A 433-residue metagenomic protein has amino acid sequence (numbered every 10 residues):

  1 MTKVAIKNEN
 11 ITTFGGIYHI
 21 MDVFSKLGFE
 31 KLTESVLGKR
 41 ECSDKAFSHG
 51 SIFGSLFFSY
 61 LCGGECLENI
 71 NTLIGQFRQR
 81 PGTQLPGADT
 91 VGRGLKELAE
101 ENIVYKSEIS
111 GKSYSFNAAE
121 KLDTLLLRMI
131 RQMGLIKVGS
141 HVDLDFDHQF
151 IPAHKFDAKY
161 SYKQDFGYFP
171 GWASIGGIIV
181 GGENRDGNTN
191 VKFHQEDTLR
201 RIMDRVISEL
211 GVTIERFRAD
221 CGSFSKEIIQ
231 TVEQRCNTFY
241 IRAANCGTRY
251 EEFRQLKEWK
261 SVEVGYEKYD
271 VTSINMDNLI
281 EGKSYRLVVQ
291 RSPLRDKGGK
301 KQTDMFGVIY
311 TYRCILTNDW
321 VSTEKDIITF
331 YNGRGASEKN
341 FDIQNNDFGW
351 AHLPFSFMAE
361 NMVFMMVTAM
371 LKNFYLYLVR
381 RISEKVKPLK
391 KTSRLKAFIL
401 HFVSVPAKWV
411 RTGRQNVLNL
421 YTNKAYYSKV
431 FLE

Functional and structural regions predicted by a protein language model:
M1-D165, P170-N190, H194-E209, S404-E433: Dynamic "connector" segments at or just before major functional cores
T2, Y240-N346, L432: An anionic, glycine-rich sequence signature occurring as long contiguous blocks
V23, I70, E263, E324-M358 (+3 more regions): Short amphipathic alpha-helical "interface-anchor" segments enriched in bulky aromatics
V23, S55-L56, I70, G87 (+9 more regions): Short, conserved catalytic/metal-binding motifs centered on acidic residues
V36-D44, E324-Y331, D347-V363, V379-T392 (+2 more regions): Short, solvent-exposed helix-loop connector elements
Q149-I151, I178, R185-G187, C246 (+7 more regions): Short, glycine-/Ser/Thr-/acidic-enriched flexible segments
N190-Y250: Domain-level cores of phosphate- or acyl-group-handling catalytic modules
K387-V403: Short secondary-structure subsegments characteristic of cysteine-rich extracellular domains
